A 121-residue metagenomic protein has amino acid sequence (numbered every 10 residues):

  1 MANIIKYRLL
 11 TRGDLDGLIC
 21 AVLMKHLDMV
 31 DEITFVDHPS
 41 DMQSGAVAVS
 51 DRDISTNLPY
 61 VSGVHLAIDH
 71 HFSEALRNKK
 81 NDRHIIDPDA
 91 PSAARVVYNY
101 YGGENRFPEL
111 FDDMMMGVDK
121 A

Functional and structural regions predicted by a protein language model:
M1-A121: Replace "Mg2+/Mn2+-dependent" with "divalent metal-dependent
